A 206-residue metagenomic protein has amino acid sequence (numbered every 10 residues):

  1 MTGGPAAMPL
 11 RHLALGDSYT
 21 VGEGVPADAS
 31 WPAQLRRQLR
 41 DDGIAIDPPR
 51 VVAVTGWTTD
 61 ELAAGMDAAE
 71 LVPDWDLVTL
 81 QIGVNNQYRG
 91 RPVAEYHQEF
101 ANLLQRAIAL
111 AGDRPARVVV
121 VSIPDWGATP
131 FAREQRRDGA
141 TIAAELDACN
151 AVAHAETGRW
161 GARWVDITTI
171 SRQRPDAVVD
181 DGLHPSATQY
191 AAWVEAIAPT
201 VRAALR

Functional and structural regions predicted by a protein language model:
M1-T55, G65-V72, A191: Serine-esterase "nucleophile elbow" of acetyl-processing enzymes
A64-R206: Alpha-helical cap/lid subdomain in secreted, periplasmic, or secretory-pathway luminal O-acyl-processing enzymes
